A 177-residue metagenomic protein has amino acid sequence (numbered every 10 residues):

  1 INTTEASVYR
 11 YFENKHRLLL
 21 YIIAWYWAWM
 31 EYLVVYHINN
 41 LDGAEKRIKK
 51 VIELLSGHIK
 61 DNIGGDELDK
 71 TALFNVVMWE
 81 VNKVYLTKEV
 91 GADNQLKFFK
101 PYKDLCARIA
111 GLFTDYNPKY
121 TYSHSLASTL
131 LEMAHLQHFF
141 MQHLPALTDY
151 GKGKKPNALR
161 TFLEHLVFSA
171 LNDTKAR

Functional and structural regions predicted by a protein language model:
I1-R17: Helix-turn-helix
Y9, E31-V35, A110-T114: Amphipathic alpha-helical segments within well-ordered protein domains
F12-V35: An amphipathic alpha-helix adjacent to DNA-recognition modules
Y21, H37-T71: Hydrophobic alpha-helical connector segments
I63-Q95, Q142-K155: Short, flexible, glycine-rich and Lys/Arg-enriched loop motifs at helix boundaries that contact anionic partners
V76-D115, T161: Amphipathic alpha-helical packing segments from all-alpha helical-bundle domains
K103, A107-K119, S128-R177: C-terminal peripheral helix-coil segments that are non-catalytic and often amphipathic
